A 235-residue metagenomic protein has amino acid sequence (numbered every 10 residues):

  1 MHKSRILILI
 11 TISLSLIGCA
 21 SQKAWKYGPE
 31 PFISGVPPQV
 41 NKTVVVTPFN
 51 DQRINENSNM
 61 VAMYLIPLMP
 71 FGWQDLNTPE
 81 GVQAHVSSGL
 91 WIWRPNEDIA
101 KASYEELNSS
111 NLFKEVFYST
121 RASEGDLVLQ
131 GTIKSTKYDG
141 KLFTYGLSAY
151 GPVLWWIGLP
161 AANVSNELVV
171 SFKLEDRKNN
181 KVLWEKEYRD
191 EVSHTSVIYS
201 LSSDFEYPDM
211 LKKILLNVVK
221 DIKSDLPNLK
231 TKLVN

Functional and structural regions predicted by a protein language model:
M1-L7: Bacterial N-terminal signal peptides that target proteins for export
C19-K101, E105-E106, Y188-R189, S200 (+2 more regions): A structural "domain/chain start" motif
A20-F32, K114-N179: Surface-exposed short loop/turn segments
F49-Q52, T132-D139, R189-E191: Generic short beta-strand segments
V61-E80, F143-N163, T195-S203: Alpha-helical membrane-targeting segments
G81-L90, I157-V169, R177-K223: Short secondary-structure boundary motifs at beta->alpha junctions and helix caps
A100-E115, R177: A structural motif corresponding to the C-terminal end of an alpha-helix and its immediate exit/capping segment
